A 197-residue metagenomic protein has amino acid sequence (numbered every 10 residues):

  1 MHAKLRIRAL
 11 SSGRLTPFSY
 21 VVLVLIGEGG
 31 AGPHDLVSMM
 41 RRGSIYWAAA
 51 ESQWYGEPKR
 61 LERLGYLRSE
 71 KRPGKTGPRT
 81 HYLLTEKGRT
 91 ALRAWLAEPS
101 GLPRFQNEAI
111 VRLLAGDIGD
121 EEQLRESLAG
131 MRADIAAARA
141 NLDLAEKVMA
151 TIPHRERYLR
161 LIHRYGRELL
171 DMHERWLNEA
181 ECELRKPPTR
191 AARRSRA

Functional and structural regions predicted by a protein language model:
H2-R104: Basic helix-turn-helix/winged-helix DNA-binding cores and closely related short helical interaction motifs
P33, L61, I135, R167-L177: Alpha-helical transition-metal enzyme core signature, strongest for iron centers
Q53, P73, T80, E156-R167: Alpha-helical scaffold segments that form or flank carboxylate-/histidine-based iron centers
A94-N141: Amphipathic alpha-helical dimerization/coiled-coil segments that flank or bridge DNA-binding/regulatory modules
D117, E146-P153, L184, P188: Secondary-structure edge/capping motif, primarily at the C-terminal ends of alpha-helices and the immediately following
D143-H163: Acidic interhelical loop/turn segments
E183-A197: Long amphipathic alpha-helical coiled-coil segments
